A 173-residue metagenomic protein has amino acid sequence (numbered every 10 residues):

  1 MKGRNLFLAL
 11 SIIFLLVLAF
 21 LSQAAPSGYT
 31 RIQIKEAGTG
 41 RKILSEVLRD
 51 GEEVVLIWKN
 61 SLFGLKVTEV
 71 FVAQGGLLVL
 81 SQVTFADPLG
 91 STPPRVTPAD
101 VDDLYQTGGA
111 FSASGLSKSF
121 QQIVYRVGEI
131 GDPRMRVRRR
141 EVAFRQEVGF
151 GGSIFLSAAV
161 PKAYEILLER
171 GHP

Functional and structural regions predicted by a protein language model:
M1-N5: Positively charged n-region of N-terminal signal peptides that target proteins for export
F7-Q23: Hydrophobic membrane-insertion alpha-helices, especially the h-region of bacterial N-terminal signal peptides
L18-I34: Aromatic-capped interface at the extracytoplasmic side of an N-terminal signal-anchor transmembrane helix
S22, G38, I57, T68 (+4 more regions): Homeobox/homeodomain signature
S27-Y29, G51, I130, G151: A general secondary-structure signal for short beta-strands and their flanking turns/coil in non-transmembrane regions
G28-R31, A37, Y164, P173: N-terminal low-complexity, intrinsically disordered segments
Q33-A86, S91: N-terminal secretory signal peptides
S81, S91-P173: Mature, soluble, non-transmembrane domains
